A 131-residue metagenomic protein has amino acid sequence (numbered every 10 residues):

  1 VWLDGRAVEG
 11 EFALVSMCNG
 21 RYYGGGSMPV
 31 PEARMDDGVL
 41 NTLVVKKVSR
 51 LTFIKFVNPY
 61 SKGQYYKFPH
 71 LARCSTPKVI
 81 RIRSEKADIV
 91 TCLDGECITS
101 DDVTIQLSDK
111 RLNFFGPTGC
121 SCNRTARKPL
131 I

Functional and structural regions predicted by a protein language model:
V1-I131: Long C-terminal subdomains/extensions of small-metabolite kinases
